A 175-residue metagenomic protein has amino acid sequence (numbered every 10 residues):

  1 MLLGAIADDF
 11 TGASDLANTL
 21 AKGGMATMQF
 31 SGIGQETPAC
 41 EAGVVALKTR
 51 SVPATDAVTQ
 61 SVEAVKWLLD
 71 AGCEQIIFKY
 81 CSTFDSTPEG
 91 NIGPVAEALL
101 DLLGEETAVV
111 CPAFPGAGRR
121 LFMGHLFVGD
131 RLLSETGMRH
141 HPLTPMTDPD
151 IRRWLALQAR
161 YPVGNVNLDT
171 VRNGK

Functional and structural regions predicted by a protein language model:
M1-A39, T59-S61, A113-G116: N-terminal basic/disordered segments at the start of proteins
M1-L2, F30, A57, V65-Y80 (+1 more regions): Cap/lid and interdomain-hinge subdomains that line or gate substrate/regulatory clefts in soluble alpha/beta enzymes
A7, L47-T49, Y80-S82: Short glycine-centered, acidic/aromatic-flanked micro-motifs in structured strand/loop junctions that mark active-site
A42-G43, A108: A broad, low-specificity signal marking well-ordered, structured residues that form hydrophobic/aromatic
G43-S61: Short, structured active-site "lid" loops
